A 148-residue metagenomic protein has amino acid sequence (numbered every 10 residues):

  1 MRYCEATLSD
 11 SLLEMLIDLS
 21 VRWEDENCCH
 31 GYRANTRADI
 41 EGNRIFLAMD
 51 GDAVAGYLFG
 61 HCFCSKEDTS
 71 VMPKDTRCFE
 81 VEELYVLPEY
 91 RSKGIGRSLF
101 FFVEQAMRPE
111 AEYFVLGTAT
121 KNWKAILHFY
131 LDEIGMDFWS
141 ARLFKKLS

Functional and structural regions predicted by a protein language model:
M1-L16: A short beta-loop-alpha structural element at the N-terminal edge of CoA-dependent acyl/N-acetyltransferase catalytic
E24-M49: Active-site rim helix/loop that mediates acceptor-substrate recognition in acyltransferases
L47, A53-C62, E80, Y85: Conserved beta-strand in the GNAT
L58-M72: A conserved beta-strand-loop-helix scaffold within acyl/acetyltransferase catalytic domains
M72-P88, A141: Conserved acetyl-CoA binding element of GNAT-fold acetyltransferases
V86, S92-Q105: Conserved acetyl-CoA-binding loop-helix of GNAT-fold acetyltransferases
R97, T120-A141: Conserved active-site alpha-helix within GNAT-family acetyltransferase domains
M107-A119: Conserved GNAT acetyl-CoA-binding A-motif
